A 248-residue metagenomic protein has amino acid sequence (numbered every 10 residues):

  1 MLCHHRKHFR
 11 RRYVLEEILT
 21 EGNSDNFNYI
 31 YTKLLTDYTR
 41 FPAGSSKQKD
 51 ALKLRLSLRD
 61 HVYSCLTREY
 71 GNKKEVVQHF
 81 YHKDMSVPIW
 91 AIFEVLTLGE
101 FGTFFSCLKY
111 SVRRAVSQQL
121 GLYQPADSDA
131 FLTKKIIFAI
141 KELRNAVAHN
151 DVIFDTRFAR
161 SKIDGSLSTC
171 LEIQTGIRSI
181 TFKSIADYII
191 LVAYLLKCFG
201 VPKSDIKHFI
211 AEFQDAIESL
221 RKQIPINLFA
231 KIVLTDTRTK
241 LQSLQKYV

Functional and structural regions predicted by a protein language model:
M1-K246: Long, contiguous internal "core" modules enriched in hydrophobic/ aromatic residues
